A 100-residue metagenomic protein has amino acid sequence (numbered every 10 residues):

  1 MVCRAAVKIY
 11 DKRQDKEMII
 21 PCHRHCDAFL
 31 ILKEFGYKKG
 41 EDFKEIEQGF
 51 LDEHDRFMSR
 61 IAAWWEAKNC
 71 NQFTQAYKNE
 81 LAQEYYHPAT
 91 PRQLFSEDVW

Functional and structural regions predicted by a protein language model:
M1-Q48, D52-W100: Linear-motif-rich, low-complexity cytosolic tails and juxtamembrane regions
